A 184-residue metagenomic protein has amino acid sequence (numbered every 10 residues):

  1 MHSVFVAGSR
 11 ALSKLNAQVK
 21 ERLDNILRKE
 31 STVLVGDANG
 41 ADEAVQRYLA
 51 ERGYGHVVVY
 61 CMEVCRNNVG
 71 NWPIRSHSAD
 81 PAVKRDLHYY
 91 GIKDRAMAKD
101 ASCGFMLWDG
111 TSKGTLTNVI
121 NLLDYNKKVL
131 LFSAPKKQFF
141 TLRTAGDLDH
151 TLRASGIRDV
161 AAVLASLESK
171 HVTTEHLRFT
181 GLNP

Functional and structural regions predicted by a protein language model:
M1-V4: Extreme N-terminal starter segment of soluble prokaryotic enzymes
A7-S9: Glycine-rich beta-strand-to-loop/alpha-helix junction loops that act as flexible
A11-H176: Acidic/glycine-enriched connector segments
G181-P184: Intrinsically disordered, low-complexity regions
